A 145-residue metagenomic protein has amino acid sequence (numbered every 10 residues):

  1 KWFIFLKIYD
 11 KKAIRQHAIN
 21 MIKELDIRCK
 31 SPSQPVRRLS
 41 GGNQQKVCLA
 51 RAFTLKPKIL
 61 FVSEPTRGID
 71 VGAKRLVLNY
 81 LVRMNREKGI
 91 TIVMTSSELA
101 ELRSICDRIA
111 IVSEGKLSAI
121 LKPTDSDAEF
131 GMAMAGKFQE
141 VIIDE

Functional and structural regions predicted by a protein language model:
K1-L39, D127-F138: Conserved P-loop NTPase catalytic core
L49: Hydrophobic anchor residue at the start of the ABC signature
T54-K58: A short, proline-enriched helix->beta-strand linker immediately N-terminal to the Walker B motif in ABC-type P-loop
L60-E64: Catalytic Walker B motif of ABC-type/P-loop ATPase nucleotide-binding domains
R75-E87: Helical segment within the ABC ATPase nucleotide-binding domain
L102-S104: A short, surface-exposed alpha-helical micro-motif characterized by mixed small hydrophobic and charged/polar residues
R108, I120: Short, glycine/charged-rich "phosphate-handling" switch motifs in NTP-dependent and phosphotransfer domains
